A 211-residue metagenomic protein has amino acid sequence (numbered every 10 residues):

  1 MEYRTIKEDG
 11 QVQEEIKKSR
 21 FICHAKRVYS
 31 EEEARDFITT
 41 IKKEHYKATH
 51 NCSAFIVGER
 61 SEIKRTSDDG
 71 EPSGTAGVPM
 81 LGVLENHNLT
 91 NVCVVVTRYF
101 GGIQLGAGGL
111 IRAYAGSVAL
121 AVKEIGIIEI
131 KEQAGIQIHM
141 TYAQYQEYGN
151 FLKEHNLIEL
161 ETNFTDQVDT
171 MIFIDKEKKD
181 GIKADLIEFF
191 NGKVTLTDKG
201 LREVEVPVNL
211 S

Functional and structural regions predicted by a protein language model:
M1-G74, K179, T195-V206, S211: C-terminal regulatory domains involved in ligand/effector binding and gene-expression control
A34-F37, Y114, Y148-F151, I182-D185: Hydrophobic side chains in well-ordered alpha-helices
K42, L84-E85, A115, A119-G126 (+3 more regions): Signal for well-folded cores of large energy- and translation-related assemblies
H45-A48, H155-L160, I187-T195: A common structural junction motif
A76-E124: Active-site beta-strand/loop microenvironment that shapes enzyme catalytic pockets
G126-Y142: Short glycine-/aliphatic-rich beta-strand segments at the starts of folded cytosolic domains
H139-L157: Short amphipathic alpha-helix segments
I172-G181: Terminal, non-globular segments
